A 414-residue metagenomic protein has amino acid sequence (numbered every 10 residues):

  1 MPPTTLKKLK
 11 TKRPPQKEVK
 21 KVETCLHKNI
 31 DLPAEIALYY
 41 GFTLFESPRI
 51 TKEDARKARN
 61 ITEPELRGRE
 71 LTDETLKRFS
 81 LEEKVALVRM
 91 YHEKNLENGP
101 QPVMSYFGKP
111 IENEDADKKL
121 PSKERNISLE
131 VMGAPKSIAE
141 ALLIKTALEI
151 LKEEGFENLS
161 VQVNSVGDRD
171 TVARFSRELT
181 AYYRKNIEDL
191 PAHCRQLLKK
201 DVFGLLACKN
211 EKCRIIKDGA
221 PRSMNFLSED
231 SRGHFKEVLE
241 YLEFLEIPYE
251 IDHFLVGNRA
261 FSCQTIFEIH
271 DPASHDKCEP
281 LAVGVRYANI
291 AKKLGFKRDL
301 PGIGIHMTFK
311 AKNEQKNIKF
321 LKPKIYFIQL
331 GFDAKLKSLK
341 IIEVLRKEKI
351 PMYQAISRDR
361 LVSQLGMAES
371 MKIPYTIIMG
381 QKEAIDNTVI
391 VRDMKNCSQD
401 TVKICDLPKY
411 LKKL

Functional and structural regions predicted by a protein language model:
P2-L414: TRNA-recognition modules of translation machinery and tRNA-sensing kinases, especially anticodon-binding
